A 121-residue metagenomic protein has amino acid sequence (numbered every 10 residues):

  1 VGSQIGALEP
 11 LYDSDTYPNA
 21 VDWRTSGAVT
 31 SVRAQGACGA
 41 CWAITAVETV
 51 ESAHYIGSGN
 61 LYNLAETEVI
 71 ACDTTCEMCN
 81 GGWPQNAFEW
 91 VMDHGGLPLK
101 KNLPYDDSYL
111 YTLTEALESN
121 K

Functional and structural regions predicted by a protein language model:
V1-K121: Catalytic-core signature of thiol
